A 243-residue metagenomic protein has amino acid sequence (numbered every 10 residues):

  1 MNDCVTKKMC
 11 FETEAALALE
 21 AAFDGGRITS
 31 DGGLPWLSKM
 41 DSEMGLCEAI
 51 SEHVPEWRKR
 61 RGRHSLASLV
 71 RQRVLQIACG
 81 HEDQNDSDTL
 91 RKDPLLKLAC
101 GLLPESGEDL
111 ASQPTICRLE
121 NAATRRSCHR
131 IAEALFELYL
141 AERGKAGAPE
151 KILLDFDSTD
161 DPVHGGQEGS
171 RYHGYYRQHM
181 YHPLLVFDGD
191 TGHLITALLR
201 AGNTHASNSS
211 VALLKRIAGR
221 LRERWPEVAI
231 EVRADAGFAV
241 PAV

Functional and structural regions predicted by a protein language model:
M1-H205, S209-P226: Dynamic "connector" segments at or just before major functional cores
D157, E227-A239: Acidic/histidine-rich, metal-coordinating catalytic segments
G165, V240-V243: A short acidic (Asp/Glu
A206, A239-V240: Alpha-helix N-cap/loop-to-helix initiation residues
